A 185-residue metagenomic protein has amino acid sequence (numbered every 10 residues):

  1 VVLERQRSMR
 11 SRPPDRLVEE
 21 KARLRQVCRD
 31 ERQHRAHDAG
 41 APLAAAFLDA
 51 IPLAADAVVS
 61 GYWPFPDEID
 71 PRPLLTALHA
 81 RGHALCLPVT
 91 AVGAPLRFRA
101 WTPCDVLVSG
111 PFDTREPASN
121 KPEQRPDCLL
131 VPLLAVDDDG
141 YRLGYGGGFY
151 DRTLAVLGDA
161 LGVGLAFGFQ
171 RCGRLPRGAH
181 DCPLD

Functional and structural regions predicted by a protein language model:
V2-Q124: N-terminal active-site beta-alpha-beta segment that forms phosphate/nucleotide-binding and substrate-recognition loops
V2-R23, D30-H34, N120-L129, D137-R142 (+1 more regions): Surface-exposed, charge/polar-rich loops and edge strands
C28, G61, L85, L130 (+2 more regions): A residue-level signal for conserved active-site and pocket-lining positions in enzyme catalytic cores
V58, L107, Y141-Y145, L161: Generic detector of intrinsically disordered, low-complexity, polar/charged segments
P64-D67, L134-D138: Short glycine-rich anion-binding loops that position phosphate/pyrophosphate groups of nucleotides and phosphorylated
T76, Y145-Y150: Charged helix-capping and loop-helix junction motifs
V89, E116, L133, A166-F169: Short, structured patches in soluble enzyme cores that scaffold and shape functional sites
